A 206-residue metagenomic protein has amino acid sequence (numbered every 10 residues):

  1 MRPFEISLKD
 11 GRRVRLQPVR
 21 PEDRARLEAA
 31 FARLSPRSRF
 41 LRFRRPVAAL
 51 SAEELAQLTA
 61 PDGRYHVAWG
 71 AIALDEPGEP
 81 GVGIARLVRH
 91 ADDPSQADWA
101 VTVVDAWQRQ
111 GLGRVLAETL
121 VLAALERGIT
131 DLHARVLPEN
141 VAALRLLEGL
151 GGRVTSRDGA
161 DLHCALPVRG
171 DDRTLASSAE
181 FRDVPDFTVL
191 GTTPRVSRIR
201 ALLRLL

Functional and structural regions predicted by a protein language model:
M1-L206: Long, contiguous binding/interaction regions
